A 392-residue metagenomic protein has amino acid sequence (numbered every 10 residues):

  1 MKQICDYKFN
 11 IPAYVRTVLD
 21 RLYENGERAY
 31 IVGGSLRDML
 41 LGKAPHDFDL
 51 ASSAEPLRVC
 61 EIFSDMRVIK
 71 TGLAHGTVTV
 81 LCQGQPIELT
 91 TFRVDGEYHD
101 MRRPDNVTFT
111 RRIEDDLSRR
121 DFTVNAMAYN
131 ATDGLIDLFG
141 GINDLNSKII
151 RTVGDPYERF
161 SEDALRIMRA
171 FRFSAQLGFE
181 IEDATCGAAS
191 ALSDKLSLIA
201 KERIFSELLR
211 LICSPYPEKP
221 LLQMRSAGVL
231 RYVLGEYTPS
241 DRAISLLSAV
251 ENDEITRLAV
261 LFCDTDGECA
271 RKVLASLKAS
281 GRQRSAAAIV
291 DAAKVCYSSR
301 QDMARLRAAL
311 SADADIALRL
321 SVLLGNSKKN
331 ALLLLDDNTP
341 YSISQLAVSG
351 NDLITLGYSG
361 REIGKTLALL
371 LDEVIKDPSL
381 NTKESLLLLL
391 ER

Functional and structural regions predicted by a protein language model:
M1-R392: Catalytic cores of the polymerase beta-like nucleotidyltransferase superfamily and closely associated nucleotide
